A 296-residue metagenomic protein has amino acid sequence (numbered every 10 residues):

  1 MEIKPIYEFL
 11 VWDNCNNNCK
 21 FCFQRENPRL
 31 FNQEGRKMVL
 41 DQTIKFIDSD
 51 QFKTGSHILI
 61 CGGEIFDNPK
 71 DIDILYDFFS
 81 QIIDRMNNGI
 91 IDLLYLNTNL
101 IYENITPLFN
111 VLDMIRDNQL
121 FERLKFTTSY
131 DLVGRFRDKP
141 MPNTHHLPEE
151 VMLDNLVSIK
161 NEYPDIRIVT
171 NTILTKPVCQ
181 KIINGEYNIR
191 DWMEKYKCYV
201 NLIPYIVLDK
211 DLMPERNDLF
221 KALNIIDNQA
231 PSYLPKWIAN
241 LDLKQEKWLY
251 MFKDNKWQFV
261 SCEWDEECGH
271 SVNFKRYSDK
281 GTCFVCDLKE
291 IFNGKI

Functional and structural regions predicted by a protein language model:
M1-D41, E267-H270, T282: Canonical Radical SAM [4Fe-4S] cluster-binding loop centered on the CxxxCxxC motif and its immediate flanking residues
E2-I6, Q51-H57, G89-L93, D117-K125 (+2 more regions): A general structural motif
L10-D13, F21-R25, I60-I65, T127-V133 (+1 more regions): Short loop/turn segments at strand-loop or loop-helix junctions that form parts of catalytic or ligand-binding pockets
F21, R25-P28, G185-E186, R190 (+5 more regions): Secreted/processed peptides and extracellular or luminal domains of membrane proteins
P28-F46, I65-Q119, S129-M152, T172-Y187 (+1 more regions): Canonical radical SAM enzyme core domain
F31-Q33, L120-K125, S129-V260: Radical SAM enzyme [4Fe-4S]-AdoMet core and its adjacent flexible, acidic and glycine-rich loops/tails across
K45-G63: Short Fe-S-cluster ligation motifs
K244, N255-I296: Flexible mid-to-C-terminal extensions adjoining Fe-S/redox cofactors in radical SAM and related proteins
